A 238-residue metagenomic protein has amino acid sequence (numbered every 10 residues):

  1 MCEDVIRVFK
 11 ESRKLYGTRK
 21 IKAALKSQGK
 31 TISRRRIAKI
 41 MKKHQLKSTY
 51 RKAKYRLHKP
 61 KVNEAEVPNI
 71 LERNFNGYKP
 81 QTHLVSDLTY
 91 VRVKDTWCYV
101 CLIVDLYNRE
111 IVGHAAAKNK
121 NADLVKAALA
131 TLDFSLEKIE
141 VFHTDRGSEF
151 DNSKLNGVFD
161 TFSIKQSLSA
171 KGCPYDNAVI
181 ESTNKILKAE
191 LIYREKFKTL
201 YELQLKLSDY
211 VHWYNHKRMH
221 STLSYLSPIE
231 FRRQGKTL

Functional and structural regions predicted by a protein language model:
M1-K79, C173, S227-G235: Basic, flexible linker segments flanking DNA-binding modules in nucleic acid-interacting mobile-element proteins
V5, I21, I37, M41 (+13 more regions): Mobile genetic element proteins and their domesticated derivatives, centered on retroelements and DNA transposons
G17, E110, L136-V141: Short, surface-exposed connector motifs at secondary-structure boundaries
L57-P60, T144-R146, N152-N156, Q166-K188 (+2 more regions): RNase H-like two-metal-ion nuclease catalytic core shared by retroviral integrases and related mobile-element nucleases
R73, G77-V112, K118-N119: An active-site-proximal beta-strand-loop segment
N108-H114, S167-S169, R194: Short small-residue beta-strand/loop micro-motif enriched in glycine and branched aliphatics
H114-L136: Active-site beta-loop-alpha junctions of metal-dependent nucleic acid enzymes, especially the RNase H-like/DDE
D160-I164, I186-L238: C-terminal domain-tail junction helix/linker
